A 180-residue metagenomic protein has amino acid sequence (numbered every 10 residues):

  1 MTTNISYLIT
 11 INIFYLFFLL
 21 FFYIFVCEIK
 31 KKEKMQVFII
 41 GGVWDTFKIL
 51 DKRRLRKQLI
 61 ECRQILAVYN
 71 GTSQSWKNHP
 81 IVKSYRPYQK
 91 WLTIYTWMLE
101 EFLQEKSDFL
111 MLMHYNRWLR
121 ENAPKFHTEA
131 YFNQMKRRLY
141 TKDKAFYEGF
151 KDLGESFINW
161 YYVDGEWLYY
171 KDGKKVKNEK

Functional and structural regions predicted by a protein language model:
Y7-V26: Hydrophobic alpha-helical signal peptides and transmembrane signal-/tail-anchor segments that drive secretory-pathway
V26-E28, E33: Acidic, Ala/Val/Gly-enriched low-complexity intrinsically disordered segments
E33-K180: Expand to "…catalyze enediolate/carbanion chemistry for C-C bond making/breaking, isomerization, decarboxylation
